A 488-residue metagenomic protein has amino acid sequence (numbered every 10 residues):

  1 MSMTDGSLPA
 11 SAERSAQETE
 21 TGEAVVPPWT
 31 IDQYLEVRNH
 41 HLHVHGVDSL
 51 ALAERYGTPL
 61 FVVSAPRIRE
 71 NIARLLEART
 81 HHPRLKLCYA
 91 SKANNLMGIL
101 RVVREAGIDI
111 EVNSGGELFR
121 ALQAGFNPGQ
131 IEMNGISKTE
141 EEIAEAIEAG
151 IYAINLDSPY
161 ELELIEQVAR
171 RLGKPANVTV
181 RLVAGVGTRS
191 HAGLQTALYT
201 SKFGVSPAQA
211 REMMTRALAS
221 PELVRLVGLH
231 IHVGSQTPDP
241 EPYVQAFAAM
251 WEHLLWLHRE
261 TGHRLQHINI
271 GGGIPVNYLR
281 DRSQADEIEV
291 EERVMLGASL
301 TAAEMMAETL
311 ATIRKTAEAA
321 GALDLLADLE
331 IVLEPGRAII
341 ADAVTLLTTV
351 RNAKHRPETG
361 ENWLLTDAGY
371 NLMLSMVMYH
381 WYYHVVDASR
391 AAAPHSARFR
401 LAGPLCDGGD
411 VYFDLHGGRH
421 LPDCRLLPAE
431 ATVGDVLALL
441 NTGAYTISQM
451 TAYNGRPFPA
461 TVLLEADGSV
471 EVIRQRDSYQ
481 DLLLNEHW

Functional and structural regions predicted by a protein language model:
M1-N177, A219-P221, R225, R259 (+3 more regions): A charged N-terminal "starter" segment
S2-A16, G22, G185-T349: Active-site loop/helix belt of alpha/beta enzymes
Q33, H40, L50, T58-L60 (+13 more regions): Flexible, active-site-adjacent loop/turn segments at secondary-structure boundaries
A90-L96, G115-E117, I136-K138, D157-P159 (+9 more regions): Active-site beta-loop-alpha junctions enriched in small/polar residues
L100-R101, Q123, I143-E148, I165-V168 (+7 more regions): Short acidic, glycine/serine/threonine-rich loops at helix termini
D109-E111, E132, A153-N155, T179-R181 (+8 more regions): Structured core elements
F126-P128, A149, L198, G271 (+1 more regions): Short, solvent-exposed loop/turn segments at the edges of secondary structure
A302-W488: Charged (often Lys/Glu-rich) extended helix/loop segments that serve as interaction or gating elements
